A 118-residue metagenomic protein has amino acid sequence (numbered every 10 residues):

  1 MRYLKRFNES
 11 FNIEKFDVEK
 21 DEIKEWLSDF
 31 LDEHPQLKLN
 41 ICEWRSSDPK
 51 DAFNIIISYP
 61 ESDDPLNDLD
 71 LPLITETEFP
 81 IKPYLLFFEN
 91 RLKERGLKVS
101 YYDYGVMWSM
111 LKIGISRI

Functional and structural regions predicted by a protein language model:
M1-N12, S116: Short acidic, low-complexity intrinsically disordered linear motifs used for protein-protein interactions
R6, E22, W26-E33, N40 (+3 more regions): Charge-rich, solvent-exposed alpha-helical interaction surfaces
I13-F16, I74: Extended non-catalytic scaffold regions that mediate assembly and binding in large macromolecular machines
K38-W44: Short, compositionally biased P/S/T/A/G/V-rich stretches that sit at domain boundaries
R45-K112: Acidic, low-complexity, intrinsically disordered interaction modules
